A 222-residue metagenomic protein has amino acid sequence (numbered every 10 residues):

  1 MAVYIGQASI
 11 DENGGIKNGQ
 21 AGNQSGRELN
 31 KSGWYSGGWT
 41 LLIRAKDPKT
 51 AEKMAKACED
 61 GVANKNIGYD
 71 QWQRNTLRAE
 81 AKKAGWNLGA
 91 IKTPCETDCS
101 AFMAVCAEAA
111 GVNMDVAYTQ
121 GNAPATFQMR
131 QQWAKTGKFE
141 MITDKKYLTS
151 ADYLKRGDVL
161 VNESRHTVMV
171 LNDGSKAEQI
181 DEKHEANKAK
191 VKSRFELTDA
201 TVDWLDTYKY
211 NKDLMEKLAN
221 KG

Functional and structural regions predicted by a protein language model:
M1-A117, S164-R165, A177-D213, K217: N-terminal capping segments
N113-M141: Short, basic/aromatic beta-hairpin or loop at an interaction surface
M141-L148: Positively charged
L148, D152-L154: Short, well-ordered loop/turn sites that connect or cap secondary structure elements
R156-D158: Loop/turn positions that initiate beta-strands
H166-G174: Short beta-strand-centered aromatic/proline hotspots
N220-G222: Interfaces that engage single-stranded nucleic acids at replication/repair/recombination sites
